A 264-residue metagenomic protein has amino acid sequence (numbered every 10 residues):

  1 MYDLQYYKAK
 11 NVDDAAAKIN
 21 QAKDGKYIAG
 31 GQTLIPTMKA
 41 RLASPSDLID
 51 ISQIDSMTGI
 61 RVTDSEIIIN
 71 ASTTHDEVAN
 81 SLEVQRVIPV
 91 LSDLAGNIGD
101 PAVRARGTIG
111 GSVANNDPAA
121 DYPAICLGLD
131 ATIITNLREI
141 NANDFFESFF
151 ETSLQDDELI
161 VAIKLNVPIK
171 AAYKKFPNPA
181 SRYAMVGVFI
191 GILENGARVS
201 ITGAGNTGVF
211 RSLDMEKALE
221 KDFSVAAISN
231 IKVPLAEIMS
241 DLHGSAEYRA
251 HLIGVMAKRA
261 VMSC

Functional and structural regions predicted by a protein language model:
M1-C264: C-terminal structural segment of proteins
